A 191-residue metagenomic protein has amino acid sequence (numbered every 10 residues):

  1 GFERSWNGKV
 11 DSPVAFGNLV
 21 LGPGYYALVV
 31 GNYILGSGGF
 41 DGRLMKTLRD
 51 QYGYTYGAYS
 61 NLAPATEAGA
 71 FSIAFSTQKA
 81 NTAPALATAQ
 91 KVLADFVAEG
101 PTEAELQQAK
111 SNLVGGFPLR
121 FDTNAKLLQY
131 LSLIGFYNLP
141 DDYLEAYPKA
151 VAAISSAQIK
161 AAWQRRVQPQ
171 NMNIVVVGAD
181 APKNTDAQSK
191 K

Functional and structural regions predicted by a protein language model:
G1-L19, M45-A153, N171-G178, T185-Q188: M16 family metallopeptidases and their MPP-like homologs
G22-L35: Active/ligand-binding-proximal structured segments within catalytic/core domains that scaffold catalytic residues
N32, F40, L48-D50: Beta-strand-rich C-terminal secretin pore/gate domain of Gram-negative outer-membrane secretion/extrusion channels
L35-G39, G135: Solvent-exposed aromatic/hydrophobic patches embedded in short alpha-helical segments
Y59-L62, K160-Q164: Generic recognition of flexible, low-complexity loop/linker segments
